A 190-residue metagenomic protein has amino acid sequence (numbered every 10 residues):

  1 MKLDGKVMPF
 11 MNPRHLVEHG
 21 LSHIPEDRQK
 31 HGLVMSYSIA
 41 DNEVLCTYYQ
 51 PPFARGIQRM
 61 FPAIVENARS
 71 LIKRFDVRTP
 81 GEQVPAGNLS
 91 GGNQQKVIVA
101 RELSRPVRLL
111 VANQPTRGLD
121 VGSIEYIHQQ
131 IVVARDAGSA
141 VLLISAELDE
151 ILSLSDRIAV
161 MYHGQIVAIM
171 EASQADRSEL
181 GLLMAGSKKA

Functional and structural regions predicted by a protein language model:
M1-A190: Glycine-rich phosphate-binding loops of nucleotide-dependent enzymes
